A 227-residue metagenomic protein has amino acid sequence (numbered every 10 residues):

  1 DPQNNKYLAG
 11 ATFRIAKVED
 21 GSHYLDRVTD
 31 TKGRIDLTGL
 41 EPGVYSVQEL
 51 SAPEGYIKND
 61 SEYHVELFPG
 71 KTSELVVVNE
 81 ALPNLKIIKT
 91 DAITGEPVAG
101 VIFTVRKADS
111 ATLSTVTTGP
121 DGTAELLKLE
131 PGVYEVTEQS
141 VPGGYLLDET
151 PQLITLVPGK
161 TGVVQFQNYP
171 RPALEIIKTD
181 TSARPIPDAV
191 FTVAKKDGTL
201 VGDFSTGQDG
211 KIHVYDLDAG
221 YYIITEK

Functional and structural regions predicted by a protein language model:
D1-K227: Solvent-exposed loop/turn and edge beta-strand elements of beta-rich ligand-binding domains
